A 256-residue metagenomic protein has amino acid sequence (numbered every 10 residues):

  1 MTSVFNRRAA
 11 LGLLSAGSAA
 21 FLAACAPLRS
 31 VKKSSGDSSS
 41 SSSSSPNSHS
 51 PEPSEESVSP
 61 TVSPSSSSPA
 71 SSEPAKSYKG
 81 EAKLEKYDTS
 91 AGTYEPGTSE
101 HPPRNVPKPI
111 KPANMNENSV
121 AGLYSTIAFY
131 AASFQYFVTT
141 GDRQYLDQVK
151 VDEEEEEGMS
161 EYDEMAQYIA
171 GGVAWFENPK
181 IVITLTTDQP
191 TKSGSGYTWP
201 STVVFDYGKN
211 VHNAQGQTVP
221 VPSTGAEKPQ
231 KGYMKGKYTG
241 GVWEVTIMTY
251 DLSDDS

Functional and structural regions predicted by a protein language model:
M1-F5, S15-A20: Secretory targeting signals
R7-L11: N-terminal export leaders
G17, K32-H49, P53-V58, V62 (+2 more regions): Exposed beta-sheet edge and beta->alpha loop/turn motif
A26-G122: Juxtamembrane and targeting peptides
P96-A174: Core segments of small alpha/beta cavity-forming domains
A170-Q189: A short, amphipathic edge element
